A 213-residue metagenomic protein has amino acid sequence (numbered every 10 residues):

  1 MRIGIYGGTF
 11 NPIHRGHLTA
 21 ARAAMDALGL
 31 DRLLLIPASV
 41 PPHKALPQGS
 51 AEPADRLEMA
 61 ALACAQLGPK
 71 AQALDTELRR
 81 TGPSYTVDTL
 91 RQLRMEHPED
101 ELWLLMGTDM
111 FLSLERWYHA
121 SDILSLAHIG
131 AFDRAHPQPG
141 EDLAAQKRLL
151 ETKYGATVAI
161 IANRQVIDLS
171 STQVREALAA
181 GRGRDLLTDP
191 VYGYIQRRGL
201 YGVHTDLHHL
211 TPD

Functional and structural regions predicted by a protein language model:
M1-D213: Nucleotidyltransferase catalytic core that binds NTPs
